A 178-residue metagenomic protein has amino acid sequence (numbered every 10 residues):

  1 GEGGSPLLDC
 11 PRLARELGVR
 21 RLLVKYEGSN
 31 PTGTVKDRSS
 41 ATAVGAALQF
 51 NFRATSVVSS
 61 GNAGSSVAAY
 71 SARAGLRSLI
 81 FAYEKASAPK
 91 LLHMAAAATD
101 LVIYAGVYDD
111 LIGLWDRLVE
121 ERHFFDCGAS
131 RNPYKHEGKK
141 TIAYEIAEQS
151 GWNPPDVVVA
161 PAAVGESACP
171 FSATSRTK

Functional and structural regions predicted by a protein language model:
G1-K178: PLP-dependent amino-acid enzyme catalytic core
